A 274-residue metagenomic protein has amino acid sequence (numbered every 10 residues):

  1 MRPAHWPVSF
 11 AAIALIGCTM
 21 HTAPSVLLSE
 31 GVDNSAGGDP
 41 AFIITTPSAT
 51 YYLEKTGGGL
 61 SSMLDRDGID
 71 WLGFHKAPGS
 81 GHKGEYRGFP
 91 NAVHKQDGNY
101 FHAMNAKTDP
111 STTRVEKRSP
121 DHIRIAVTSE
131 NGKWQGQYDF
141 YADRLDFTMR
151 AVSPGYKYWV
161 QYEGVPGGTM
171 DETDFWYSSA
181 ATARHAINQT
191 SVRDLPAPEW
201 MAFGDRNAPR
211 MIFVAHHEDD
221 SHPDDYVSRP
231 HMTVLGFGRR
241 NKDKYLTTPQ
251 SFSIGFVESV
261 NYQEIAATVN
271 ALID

Functional and structural regions predicted by a protein language model:
M1-F10: Bacterial N-terminal signal peptides that target proteins for export
V26-P47, A202-D274: Beta-strand-rich recognition/accessory modules
D39-P110, P120-D121: Acidic-aromatic substrate-binding/catalytic surfaces of carbohydrate-active enzymes
G84-L145, P154-Q161: Extended, loop-rich substrate-binding clefts of extracytoplasmic carbohydrate-active enzymes
Y141-T182: Acidic (Asp/Glu-rich), glycine- and aromatic
Y177-R210: A recognition module on extended beta-rich or small alphabeta surfaces enriched in W/G with H and D/E
